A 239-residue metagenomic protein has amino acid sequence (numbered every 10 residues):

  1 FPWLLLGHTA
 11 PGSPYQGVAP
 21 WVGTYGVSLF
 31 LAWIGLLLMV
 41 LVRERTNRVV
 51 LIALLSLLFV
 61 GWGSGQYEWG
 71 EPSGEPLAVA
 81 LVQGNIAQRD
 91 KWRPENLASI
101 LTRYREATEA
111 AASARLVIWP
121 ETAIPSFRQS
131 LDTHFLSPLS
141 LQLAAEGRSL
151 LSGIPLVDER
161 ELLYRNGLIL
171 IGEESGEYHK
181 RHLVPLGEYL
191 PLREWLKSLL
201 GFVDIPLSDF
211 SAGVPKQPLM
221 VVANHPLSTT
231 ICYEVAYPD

Functional and structural regions predicted by a protein language model:
F1-D239: Enzyme catalytic cores with a strong preference for nitrogen-chemistry domains
